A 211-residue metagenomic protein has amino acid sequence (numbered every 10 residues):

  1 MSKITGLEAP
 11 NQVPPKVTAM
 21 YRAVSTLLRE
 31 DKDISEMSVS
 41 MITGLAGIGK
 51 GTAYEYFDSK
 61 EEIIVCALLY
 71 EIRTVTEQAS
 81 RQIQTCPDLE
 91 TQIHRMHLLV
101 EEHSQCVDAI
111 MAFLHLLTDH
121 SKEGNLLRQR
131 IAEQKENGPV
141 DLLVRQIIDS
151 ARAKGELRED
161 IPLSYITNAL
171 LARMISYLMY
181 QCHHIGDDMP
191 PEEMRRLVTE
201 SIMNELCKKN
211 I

Functional and structural regions predicted by a protein language model:
M1-L45, E62: Basic, helix-initiating cap at the start of DNA-binding domains
M1-L7, L99-E102, L142, Q146-K154 (+1 more regions): C-terminal peripheral helix-coil segments that are non-catalytic and often amphipathic
D31-I34, E55, Q84, R158: Helix-turn-helix/winged-helix DNA-binding modules
V39, L68-T76: Short, basic, alpha-helical segments at the C-terminal edge of helix-turn-helix-like DNA-binding modules
G47-F57: Short hydrophobic/aromatic patch on the recognition helix
S59-V65, V75: Short amphipathic alpha-helical segment with a characteristic S/N-K-E followed by hydrophobic residues
C66, S80-D108, L163, T167-L170 (+1 more regions): Hydrophobic alpha-helical connector segments
E102-R145: Short secondary-structure transition hinges
